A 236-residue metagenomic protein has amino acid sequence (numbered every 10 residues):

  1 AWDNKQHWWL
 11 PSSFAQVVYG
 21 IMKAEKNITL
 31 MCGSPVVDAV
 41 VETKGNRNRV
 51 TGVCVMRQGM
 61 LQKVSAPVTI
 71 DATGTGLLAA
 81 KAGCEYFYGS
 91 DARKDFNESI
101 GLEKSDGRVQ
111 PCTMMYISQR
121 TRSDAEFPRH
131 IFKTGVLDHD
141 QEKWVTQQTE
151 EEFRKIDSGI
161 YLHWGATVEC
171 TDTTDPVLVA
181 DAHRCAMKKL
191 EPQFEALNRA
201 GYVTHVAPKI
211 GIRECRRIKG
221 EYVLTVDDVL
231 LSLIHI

Functional and structural regions predicted by a protein language model:
A1-D38, Q110-Y116: Conserved N-terminal/central alpha/beta ligand/cofactor-binding core
C32-G33, G45-G52, M56-V68, A72-I234: Flavin (FAD/FMN)-binding glycine-rich loop and adjacent Rossmann-like elements that form
